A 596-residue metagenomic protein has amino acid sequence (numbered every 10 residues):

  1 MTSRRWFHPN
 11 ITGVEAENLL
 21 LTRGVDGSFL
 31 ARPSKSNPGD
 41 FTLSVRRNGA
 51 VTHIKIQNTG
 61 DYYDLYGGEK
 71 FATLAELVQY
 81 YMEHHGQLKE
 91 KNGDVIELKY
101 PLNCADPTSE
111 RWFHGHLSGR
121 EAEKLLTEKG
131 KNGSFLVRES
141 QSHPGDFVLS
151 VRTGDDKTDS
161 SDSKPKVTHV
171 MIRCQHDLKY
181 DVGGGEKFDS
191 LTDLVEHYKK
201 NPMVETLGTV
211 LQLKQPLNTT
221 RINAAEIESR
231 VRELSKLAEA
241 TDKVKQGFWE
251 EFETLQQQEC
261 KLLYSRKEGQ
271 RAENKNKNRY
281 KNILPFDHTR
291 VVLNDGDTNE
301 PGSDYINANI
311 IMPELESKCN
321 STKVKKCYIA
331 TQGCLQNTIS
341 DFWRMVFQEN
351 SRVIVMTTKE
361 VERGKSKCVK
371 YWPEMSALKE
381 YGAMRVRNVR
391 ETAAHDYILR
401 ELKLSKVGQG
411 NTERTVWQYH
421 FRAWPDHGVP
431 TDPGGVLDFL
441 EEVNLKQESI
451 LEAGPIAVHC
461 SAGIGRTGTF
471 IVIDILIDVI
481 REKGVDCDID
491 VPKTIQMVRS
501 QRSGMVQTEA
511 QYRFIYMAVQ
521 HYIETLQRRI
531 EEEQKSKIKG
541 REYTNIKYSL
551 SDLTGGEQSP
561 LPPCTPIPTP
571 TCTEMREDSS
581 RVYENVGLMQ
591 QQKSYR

Functional and structural regions predicted by a protein language model:
R4-W6, T12, R23, Y66-E69 (+2 more regions): Cys-based phosphatases of the PTP/DUSP/CDC25 superfamily and their flanking regulatory architecture
I11-G13, N18-G24, P33: Eukaryote-specific detector of the first structured module of a protein
V25-R32, G39, N132-V137: A short, Trp-centered hydrophobic/proline-enriched beta-strand micro-motif
R32-S34, S44-R46, Q57, R152-G154 (+1 more regions): A generic structural motif
P38, S44-I56, F147, T158-D162: Alpha-helical death-domain superfamily interaction modules
H53, A72-T73, S190: Intrinsically disordered, low-complexity segments enriched in serine/threonine/proline and acidic residues
V78-C104, L207-L217: Short, structured interface segments
